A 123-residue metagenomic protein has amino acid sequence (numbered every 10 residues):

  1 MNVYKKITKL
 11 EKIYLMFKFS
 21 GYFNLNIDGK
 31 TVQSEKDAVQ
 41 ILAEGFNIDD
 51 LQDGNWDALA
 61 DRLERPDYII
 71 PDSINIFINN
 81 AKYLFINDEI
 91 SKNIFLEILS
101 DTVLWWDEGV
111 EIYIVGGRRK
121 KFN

Functional and structural regions predicted by a protein language model:
M1-N123: Positively charged, polar, low-complexity stretches
